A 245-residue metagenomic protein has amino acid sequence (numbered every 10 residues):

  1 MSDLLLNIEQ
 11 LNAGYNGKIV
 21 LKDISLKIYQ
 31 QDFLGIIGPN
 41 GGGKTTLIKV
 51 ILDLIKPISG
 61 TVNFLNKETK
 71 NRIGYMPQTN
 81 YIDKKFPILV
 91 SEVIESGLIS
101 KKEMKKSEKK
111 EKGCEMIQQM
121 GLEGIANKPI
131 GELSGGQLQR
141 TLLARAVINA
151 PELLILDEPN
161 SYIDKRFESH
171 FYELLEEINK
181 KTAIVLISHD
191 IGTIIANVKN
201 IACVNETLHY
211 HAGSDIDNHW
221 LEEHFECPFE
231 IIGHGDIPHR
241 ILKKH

Functional and structural regions predicted by a protein language model:
L6-I8, L21: Conserved structural motif at the start of ABC-family nucleotide-binding domains
L52: Helix-to-loop junction immediately C-terminal to a conserved catalytic motif
P57-I73: Conserved ABC transporter NBD signature motif
E108-I125: Conserved ABC ATPase "signature" region
P129-L133, Q137: Conserved ABC ATPase signature
L154-E158: Catalytic Walker B motif of ABC-type/P-loop ATPase nucleotide-binding domains
I216-H245: ABC ATPase nucleotide-binding domains
